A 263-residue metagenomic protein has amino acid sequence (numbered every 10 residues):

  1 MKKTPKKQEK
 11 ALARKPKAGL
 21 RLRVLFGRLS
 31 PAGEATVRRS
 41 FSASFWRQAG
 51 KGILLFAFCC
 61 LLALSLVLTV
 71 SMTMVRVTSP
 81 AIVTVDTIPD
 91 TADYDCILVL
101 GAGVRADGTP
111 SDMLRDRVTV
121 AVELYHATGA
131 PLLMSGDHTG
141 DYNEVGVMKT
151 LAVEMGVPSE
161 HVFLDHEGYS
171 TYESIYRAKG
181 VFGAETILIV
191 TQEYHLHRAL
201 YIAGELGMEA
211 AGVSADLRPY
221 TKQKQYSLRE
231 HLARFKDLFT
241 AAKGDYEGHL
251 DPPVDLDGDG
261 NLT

Functional and structural regions predicted by a protein language model:
K2-Y94, G180-T263: Extended hydrophobic blocks
M72-S227: A structural signal for short, hydrophobic/glycine-enriched beta-strand patches
